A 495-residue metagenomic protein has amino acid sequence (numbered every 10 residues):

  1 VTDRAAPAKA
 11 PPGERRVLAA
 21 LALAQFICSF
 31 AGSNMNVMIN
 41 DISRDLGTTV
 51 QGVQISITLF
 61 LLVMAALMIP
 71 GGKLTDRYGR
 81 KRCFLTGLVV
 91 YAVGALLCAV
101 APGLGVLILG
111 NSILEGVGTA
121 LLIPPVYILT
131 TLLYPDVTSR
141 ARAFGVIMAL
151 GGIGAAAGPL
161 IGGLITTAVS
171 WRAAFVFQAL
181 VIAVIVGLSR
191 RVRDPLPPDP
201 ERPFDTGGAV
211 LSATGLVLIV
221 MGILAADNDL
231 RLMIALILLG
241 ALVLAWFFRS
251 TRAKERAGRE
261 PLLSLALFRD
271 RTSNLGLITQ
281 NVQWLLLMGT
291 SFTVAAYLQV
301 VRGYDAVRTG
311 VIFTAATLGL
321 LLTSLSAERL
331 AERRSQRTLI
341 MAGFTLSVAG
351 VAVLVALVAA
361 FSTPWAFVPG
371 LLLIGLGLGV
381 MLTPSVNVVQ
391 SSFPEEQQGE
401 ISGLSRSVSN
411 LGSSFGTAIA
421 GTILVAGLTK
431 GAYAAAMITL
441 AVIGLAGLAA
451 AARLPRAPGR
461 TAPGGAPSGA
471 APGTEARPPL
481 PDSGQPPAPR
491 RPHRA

Functional and structural regions predicted by a protein language model:
E14-V37, V50, V126, V243 (+2 more regions): 12-transmembrane solute porter fold
L21, C28-S29, I57-F60, M64 (+12 more regions): Structural signature of transmembrane alpha-helices in multi-pass secondary transporters
M38-L67, G103-I108, V307-I312: Extracellular/periplasmic helix-loop-helix junction of adjacent transmembrane segments in MFS-like secondary
D45-G47, G79, V100-V106, V169-S170 (+3 more regions): Helix-breaking motifs and short loop linkers at transmembrane-helix boundaries and internal kinks in secondary membrane
T58-G72, I123-Y127, T314-S326: Central cavity-lining transmembrane alpha-helices of secondary-active solute carriers, predominantly the Major
D76-G207, E395: Helix-loop-helix hairpins in multi-pass membrane proteins, especially solute transporters
T167-Q280, L286, Y304, V311-I312 (+3 more regions): Hydrophobic transmembrane-helix bundles of small-molecule transporters
